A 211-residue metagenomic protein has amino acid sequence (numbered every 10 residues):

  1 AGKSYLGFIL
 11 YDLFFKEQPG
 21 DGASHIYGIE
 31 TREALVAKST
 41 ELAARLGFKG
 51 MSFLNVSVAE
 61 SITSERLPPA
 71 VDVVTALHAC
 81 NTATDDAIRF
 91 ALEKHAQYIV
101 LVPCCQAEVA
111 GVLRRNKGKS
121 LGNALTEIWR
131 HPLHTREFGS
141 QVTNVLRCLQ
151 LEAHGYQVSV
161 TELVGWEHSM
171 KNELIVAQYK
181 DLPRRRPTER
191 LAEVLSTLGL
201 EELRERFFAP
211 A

Functional and structural regions predicted by a protein language model:
G2-G7, Y27, L35: Active-site-facing alpha/beta catalytic cores
K3-D21: Conserved SAM-binding loop of SAM-dependent methyltransferases across substrates and taxa, primarily the Class I
G20, S24-E30: Conserved SAM-binding motif I beta-strand of class I
T31-A211: Class I S-adenosyl-L-methionine
